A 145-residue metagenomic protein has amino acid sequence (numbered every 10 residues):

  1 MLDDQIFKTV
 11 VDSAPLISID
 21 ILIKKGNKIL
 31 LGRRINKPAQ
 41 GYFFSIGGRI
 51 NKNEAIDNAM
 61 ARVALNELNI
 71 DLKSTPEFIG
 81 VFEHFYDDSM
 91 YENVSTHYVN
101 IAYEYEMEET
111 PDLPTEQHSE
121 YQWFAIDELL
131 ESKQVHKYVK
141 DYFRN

Functional and structural regions predicted by a protein language model:
M1-D20, N93: Acidic, metal-coordinating catalytic segment for phosphate/diphosphate chemistry, firing primarily on the Nudix
S13, S95, D112-P114: Short secondary-structure boundary/capping segments
I17-I19, V99-I101, S119: Change "...and in nucleic-acid phosphodiester-cleaving endonucleases..." to "...and in nucleic-acid processing enzymes
K25: A cytosolic small-molecule/anion-sensing beta-strand core signal
K28-I70: Conserved Nudix-box catalytic region and its N-terminal flanking loop in Nudix hydrolases and closely related
N69-T110: Active-site segment of metal-dependent pyrophosphate-handling enzymes, primarily the Nudix hydrolase catalytic core
A102-E106, D112-R144: NUDIX/MutT-family hydrolases
